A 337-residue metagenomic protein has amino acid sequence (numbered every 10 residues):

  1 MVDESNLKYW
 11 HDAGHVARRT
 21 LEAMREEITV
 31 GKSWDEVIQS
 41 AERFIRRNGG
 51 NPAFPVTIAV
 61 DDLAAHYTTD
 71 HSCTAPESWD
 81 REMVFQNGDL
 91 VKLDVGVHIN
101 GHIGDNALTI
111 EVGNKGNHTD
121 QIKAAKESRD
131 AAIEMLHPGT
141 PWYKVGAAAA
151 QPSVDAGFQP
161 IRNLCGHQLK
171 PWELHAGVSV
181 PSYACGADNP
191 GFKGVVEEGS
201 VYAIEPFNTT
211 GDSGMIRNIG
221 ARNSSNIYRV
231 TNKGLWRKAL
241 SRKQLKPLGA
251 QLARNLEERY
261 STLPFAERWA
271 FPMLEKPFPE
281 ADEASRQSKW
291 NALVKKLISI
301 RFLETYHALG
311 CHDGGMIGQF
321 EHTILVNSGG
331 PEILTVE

Functional and structural regions predicted by a protein language model:
M1-E337: Active-site neighborhoods and metal-handling regions in enzymes and metal-associated proteins
